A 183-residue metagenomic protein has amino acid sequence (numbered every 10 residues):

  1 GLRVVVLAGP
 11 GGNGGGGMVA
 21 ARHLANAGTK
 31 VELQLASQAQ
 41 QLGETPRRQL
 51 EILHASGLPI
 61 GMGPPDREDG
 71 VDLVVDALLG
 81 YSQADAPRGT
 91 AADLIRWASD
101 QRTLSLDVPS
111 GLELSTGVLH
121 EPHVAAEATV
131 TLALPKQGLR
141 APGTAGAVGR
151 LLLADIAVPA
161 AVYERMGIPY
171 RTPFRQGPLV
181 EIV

Functional and structural regions predicted by a protein language model:
L2-P173: Glycine-rich phosphate/dinucleotide-binding loop and adjoining beta-alpha-beta core of small-molecule
R171-V183: An anion/pyrophosphate-binding glycine-rich loop and adjacent beta-alpha core in soluble alpha-beta enzymes
